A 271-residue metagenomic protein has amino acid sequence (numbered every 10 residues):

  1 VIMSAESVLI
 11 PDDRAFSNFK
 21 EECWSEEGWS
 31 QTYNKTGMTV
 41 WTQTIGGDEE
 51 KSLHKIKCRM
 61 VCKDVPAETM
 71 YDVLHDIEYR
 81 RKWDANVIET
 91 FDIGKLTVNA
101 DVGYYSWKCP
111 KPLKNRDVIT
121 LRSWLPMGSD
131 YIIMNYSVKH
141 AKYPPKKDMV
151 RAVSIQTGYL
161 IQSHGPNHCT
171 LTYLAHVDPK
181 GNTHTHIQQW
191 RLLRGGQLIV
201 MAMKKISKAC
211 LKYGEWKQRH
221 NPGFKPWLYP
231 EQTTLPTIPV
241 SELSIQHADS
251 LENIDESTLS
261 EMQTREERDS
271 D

Functional and structural regions predicted by a protein language model:
V1-D271: Eukaryotic helix-grip
